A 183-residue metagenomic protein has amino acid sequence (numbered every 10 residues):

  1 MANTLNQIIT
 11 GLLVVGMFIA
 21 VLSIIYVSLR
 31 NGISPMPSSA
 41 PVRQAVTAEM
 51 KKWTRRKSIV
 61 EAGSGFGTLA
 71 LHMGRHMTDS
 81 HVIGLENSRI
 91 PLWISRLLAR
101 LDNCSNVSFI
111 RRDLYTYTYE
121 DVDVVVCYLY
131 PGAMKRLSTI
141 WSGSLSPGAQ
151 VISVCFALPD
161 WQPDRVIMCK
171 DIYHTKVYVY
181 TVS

Functional and structural regions predicted by a protein language model:
M1-T54: S-adenosyl-L-methionine
R55-G65: Conserved class I S-adenosyl-L-methionine
G67-L71: Glycine-rich SAM-binding Motif I of class I
H81-E86: Conserved SAM-binding motif I beta-strand of class I
S95: Conserved SAM-binding loop
D102-L114: Conserved SAM-binding strand-loop segment of SAM-dependent methyltransferases
E120-R136: A short SAM/SAH-binding and catalytic strip from SAM-dependent methyltransferases
A133-S183: C-terminal substrate-binding/active-site "lid" region of AdoMet-derived donor-dependent transferases
